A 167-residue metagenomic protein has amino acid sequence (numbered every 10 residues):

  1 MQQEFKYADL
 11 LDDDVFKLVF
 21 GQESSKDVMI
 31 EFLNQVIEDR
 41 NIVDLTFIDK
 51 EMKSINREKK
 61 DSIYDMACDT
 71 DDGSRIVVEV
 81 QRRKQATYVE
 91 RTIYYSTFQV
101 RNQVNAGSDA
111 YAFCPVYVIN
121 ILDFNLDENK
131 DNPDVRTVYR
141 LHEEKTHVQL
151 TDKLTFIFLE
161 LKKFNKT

Functional and structural regions predicted by a protein language model:
M1-T167: Elongated, amphipathic alpha-helical interaction scaffolds
